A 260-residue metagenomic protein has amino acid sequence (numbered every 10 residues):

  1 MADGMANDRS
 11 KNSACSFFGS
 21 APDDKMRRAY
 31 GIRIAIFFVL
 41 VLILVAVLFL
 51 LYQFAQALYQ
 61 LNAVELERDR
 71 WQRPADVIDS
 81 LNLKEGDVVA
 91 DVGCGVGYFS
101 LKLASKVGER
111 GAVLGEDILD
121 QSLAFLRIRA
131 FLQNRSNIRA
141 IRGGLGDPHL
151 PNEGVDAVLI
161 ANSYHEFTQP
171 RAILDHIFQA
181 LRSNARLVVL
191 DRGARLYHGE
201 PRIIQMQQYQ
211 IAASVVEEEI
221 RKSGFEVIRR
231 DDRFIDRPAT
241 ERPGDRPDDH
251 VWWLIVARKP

Functional and structural regions predicted by a protein language model:
K25-L44: N-terminal Sec-pathway targeting helices
I36, L40, V47-A90: Class I SAM-dependent transferase core
Q53-Q56, L61, S183-R246: C-terminal alpha-helical "lid/dimerization" subdomain adjacent to the S-adenosyl-L-methionine
V88, A112, N184-R186: Short glycine-centered segments of the SAM/dcSAM-binding site in methyltransferase folds
A90-P148: Class I SAM-dependent methyltransferase SAM/SAH-binding core
A104, R171-R186: A short glycine-rich, Lys/Arg-flanked "PGG" loop and its adjoining helix->strand segment in the class I
P148-V158: A short acidic, Gly/Pro-enriched loop at the edge of an enzyme's catalytic core that lines a small-molecule cofactor
D156-R171: A short SAM/SAH-binding and catalytic strip from SAM-dependent methyltransferases
